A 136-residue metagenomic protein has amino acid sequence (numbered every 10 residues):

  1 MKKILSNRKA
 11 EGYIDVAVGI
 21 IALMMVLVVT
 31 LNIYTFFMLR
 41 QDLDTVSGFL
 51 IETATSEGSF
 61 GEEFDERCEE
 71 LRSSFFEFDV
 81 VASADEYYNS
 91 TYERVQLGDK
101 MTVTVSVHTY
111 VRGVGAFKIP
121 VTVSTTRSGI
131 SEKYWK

Functional and structural regions predicted by a protein language model:
M1, G19, S73-F75, A84 (+3 more regions): Extended interaction regions within the primary functional domain
K2-D65: Alpha-helical assembly-interface signal, strongest on the long, hydrophobic N-terminal helix that forms
I14, E63, K100, G115-F117 (+1 more regions): Compositionally biased, intrinsically disordered low-complexity regions
G19, V28, R67, A116-P120 (+1 more regions): Surface-exposed beta-strand edges and their flanking turn/coil or helix-capping segments
N32, Y92-R94, A116: Residues embedded in well-ordered secondary-structure elements
T45, F49-T104: Short amphipathic secondary-structure patches
S106-K136: Low-complexity, S/T/G/P-rich flexible repeat/linker segments used as non-globular hinges and stalks within
